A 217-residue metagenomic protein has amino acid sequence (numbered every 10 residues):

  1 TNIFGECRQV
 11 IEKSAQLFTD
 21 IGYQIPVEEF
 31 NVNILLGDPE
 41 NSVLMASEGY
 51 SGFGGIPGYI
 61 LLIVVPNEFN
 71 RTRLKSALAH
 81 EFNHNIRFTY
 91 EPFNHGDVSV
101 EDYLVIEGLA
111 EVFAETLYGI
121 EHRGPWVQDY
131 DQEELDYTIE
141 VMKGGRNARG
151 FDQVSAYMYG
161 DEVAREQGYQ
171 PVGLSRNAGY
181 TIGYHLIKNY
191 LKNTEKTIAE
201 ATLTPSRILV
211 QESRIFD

Functional and structural regions predicted by a protein language model:
T1-I56: Auxiliary, metal-adjacent structural segments of Zn-dependent hydrolase domains
F4-G5, T72-A77, V100-L104, G173-T181: Short, conserved micro-motifs enriched in small and acidic residues
T19, N83, R87-E91, A114-H122 (+3 more regions): Hydrophobic/aromatic-lined pockets within catalytic cores
L62-L78: Short pre-active-site segment immediately N-terminal to the catalytic Zn-binding motif
S76-T89, E107, E111: Active-site recognition of the HExxH zinc-binding catalytic motif
F93-H95: Membrane-interface helix caps and helix-loop-helix hairpins in membrane proteins
V98-R146, E212-D217: Post-HExxH zinc-binding segment in Zn-dependent metallohydrolases
G144-D217: Pan-zinc metallopeptidase signature
